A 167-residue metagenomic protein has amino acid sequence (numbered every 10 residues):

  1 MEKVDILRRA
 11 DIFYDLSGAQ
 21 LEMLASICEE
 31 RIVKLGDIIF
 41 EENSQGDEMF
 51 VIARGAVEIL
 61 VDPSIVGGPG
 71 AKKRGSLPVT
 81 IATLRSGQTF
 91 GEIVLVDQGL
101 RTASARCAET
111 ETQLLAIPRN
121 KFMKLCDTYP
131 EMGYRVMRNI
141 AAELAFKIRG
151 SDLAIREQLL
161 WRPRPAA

Functional and structural regions predicted by a protein language model:
M1-A167: Cytosolic regulatory regions built on CNB/CRP/Popeye-like sensor folds
